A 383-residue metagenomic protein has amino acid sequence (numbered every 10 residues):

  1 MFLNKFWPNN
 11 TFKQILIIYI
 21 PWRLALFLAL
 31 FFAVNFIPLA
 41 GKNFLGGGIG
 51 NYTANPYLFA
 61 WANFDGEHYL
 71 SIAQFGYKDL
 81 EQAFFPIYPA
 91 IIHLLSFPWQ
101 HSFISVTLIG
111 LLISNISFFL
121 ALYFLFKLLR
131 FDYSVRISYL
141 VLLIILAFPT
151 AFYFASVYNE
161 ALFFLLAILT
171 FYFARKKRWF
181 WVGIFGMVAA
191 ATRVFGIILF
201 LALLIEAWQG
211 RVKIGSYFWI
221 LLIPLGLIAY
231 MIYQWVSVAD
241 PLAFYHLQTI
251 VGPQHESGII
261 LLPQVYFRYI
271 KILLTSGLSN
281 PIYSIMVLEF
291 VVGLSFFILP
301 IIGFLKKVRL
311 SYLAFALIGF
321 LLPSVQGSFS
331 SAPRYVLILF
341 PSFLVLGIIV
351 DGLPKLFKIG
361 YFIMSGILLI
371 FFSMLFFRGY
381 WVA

Functional and structural regions predicted by a protein language model:
A25-G41, A60-W61, F200-Q209, K213-L299 (+4 more regions): Membrane-lumen/periplasm interface segments of specific transmembrane helices in polyprenyl phosphate-linked
A60-H101, V265-R268: Short hydrophobic/aromatic helix or loop-helix immediately within or flanking a transmembrane segment in polytopic
Q82, P86, A90, Q100-L120 (+1 more regions): Loop-to-helix entry region of an early transmembrane alpha helix in multi-pass inner-membrane enzymes
I104-I109, L125-A147, V308-A314: Transmembrane-helix signature of polytopic, membrane-embedded enzymes that assemble or transfer cell-envelope glycans
I109-D132, S295-I302: Transmembrane-helix motifs of polytopic, lipid-linked glycan transferases
I113-S117, D132-A174, W181, V188-L199 (+1 more regions): Multi-pass, polyprenyl lipid-linked donor-dependent membrane glycosyltransferases
I220-P224, G352-W381: Signature aromatic-anchored transmembrane alpha helix within multi-pass, membrane-resident enzymes that catalyze glycan
F304-V325, Y335: Transmembrane alpha-helix segments characteristic of polytopic inner-membrane glycan-assembly/cell-envelope
